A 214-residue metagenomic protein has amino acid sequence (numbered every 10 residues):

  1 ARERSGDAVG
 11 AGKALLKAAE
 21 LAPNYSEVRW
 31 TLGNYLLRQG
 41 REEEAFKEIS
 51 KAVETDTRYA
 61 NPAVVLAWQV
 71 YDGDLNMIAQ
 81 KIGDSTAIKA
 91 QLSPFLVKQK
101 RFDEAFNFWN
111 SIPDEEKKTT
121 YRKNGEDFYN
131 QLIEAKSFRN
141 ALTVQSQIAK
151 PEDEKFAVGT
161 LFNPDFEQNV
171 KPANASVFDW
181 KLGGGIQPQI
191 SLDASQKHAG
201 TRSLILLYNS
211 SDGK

Functional and structural regions predicted by a protein language model:
A1, K13, S26-L32, F46-K47 (+3 more regions): Alpha-solenoid helical repeat scaffolds
R2-S5, Q39, Q99, A135: Structural motif corresponding to the intra-repeat A-B loop/turn of tetratricopeptide repeats
R4-K17, Q39-E48, V70-I78: Structural signature of tandem alpha-helical TPR/SEL1-like repeats, specifically the intra-repeat loop/turn
S5, L15, A22, D56-T57 (+2 more regions): A structural motif in tetratricopeptide-repeat
A19-T55, Y121, Y129-L132: Repeat-solenoid scaffold signature
R58, P62, G83-K214: Extracellular and organelle-lumenal recognition/adhesion modules and their flexible linkers in secreted
